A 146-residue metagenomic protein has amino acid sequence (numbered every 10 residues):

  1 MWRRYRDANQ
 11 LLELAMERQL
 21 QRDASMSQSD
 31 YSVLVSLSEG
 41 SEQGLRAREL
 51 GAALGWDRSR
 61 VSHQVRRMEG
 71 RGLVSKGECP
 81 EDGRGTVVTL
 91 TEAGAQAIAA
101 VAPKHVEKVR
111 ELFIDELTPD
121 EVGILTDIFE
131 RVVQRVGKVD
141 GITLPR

Functional and structural regions predicted by a protein language model:
M1-A24, R71-L73, R146: N-terminal leader segment of winged-helix/HTH proteins
R6, V35-S41, A102, E130: Short, locally clustered residues in the helix-turn-helix/winged-helix DNA-binding domain
L14-S59, L144: N-terminal helix-turn-helix DNA-binding core of bacterial DNA-binding proteins
A15, Q19, D23, A100 (+4 more regions): Generic non-transmembrane alpha-helical segments
R66-I124: Charged, amphipathic alpha-helical coiled-coil/dimerization segments
P119-R146: C-terminal regulatory/oligomerization modules of transcriptional regulators
